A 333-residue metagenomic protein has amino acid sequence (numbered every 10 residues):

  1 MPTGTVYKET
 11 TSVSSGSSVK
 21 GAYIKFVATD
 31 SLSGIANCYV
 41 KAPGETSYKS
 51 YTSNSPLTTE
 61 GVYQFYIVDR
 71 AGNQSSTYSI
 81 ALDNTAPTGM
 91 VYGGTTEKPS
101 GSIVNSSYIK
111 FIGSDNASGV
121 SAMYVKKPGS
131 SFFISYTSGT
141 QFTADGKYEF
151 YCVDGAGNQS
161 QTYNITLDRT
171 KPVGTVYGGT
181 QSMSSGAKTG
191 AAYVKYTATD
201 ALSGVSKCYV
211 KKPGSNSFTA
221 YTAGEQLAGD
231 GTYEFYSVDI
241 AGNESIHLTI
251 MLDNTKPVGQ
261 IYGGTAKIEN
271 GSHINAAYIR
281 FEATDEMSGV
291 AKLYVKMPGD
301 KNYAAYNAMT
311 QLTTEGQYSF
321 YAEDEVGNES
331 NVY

Functional and structural regions predicted by a protein language model:
M1-Y333: Low-complexity, disordered linker/stalk regions enriched in Pro/Thr/Ser/Gly
